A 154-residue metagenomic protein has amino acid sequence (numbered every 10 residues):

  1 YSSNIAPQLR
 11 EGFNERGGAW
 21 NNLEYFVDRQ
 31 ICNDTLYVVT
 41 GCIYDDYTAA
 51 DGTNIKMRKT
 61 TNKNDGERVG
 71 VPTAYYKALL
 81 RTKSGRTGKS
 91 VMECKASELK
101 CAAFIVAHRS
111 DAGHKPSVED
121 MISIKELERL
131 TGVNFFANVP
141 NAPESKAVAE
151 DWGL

Functional and structural regions predicted by a protein language model:
Y1-L154: Domain-level detector of nuclease and nuclease-like folds in predominantly extracellular/periplasmic contexts
